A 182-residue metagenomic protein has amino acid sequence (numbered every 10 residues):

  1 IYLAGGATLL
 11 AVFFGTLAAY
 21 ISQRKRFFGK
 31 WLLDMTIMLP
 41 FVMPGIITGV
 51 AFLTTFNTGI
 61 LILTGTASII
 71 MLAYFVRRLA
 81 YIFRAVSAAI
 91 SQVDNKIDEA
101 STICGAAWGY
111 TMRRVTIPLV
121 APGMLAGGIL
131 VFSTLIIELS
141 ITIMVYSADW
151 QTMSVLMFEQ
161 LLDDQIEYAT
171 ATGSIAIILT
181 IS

Functional and structural regions predicted by a protein language model:
I1-S22: Transmembrane alpha-helix signature in integral membrane proteins
Y2-L9, T36-L39, L72, L125 (+2 more regions): Hydrophobic residues within alpha-helical transmembrane segments of multi-pass solute transporters/permease subunits
F13-L17, V50, I69, V76-D98 (+2 more regions): Membrane-embedded alpha-helices of multi-pass transport/permease systems
G15, C104-A106, P118: Glycine/proline-centered hinge or cleavage motifs at structural transition points of membrane proteins
S22, L39, I97-C104, A169: Short hydrophobic faces within alpha-helices
K25-L32, I46-R77, G109, V145-D149: Membrane-interfacial helix termini and adjacent extracytoplasmic/periplasmic loops of multi-pass transporters
M35, L39, M43, V76 (+3 more regions): Transmembrane alpha-helices
I136, T142-I181: Interhelical loop and adjacent transmembrane-helix boundary motif in polytopic membrane transport permeases
